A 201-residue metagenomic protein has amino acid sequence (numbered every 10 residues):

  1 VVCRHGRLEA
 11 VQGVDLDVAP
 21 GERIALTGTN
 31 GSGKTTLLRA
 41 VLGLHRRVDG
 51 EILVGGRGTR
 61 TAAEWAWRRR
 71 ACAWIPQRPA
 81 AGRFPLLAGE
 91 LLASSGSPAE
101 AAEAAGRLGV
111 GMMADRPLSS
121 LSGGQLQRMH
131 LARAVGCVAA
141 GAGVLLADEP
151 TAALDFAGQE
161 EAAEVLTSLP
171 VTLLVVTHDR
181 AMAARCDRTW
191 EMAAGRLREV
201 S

Functional and structural regions predicted by a protein language model:
T27-T29: The feature captures the beta-strand-to-loop junction immediately N-terminal to the Walker
L42: Helix-to-loop junction immediately C-terminal to a conserved catalytic motif
G58-A73: ABC ATPase NBD coupling module
R78, F84-E100: Q-loop/switch helix immediately C-terminal to the Walker
A99-M113, V135: Conserved ABC ATPase "signature" region
P117-Q125: Conserved ABC ATPase signature
G143-E149: Catalytic Walker B motif of ABC-type/P-loop ATPase nucleotide-binding domains
